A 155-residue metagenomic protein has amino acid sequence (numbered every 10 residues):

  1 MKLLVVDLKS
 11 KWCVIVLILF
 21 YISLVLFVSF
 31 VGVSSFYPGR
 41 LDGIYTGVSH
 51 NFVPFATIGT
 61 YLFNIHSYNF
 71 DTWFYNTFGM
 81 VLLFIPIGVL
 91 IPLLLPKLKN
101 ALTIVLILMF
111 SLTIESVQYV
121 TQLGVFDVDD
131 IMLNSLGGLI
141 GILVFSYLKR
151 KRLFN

Functional and structural regions predicted by a protein language model:
M1-L123, I142, S146-N155: Bulky hydrophobic segments
V125-F145: Alpha-helical transmembrane segments that form the membrane-embedded catalytic/substrate-binding core of multi-pass
